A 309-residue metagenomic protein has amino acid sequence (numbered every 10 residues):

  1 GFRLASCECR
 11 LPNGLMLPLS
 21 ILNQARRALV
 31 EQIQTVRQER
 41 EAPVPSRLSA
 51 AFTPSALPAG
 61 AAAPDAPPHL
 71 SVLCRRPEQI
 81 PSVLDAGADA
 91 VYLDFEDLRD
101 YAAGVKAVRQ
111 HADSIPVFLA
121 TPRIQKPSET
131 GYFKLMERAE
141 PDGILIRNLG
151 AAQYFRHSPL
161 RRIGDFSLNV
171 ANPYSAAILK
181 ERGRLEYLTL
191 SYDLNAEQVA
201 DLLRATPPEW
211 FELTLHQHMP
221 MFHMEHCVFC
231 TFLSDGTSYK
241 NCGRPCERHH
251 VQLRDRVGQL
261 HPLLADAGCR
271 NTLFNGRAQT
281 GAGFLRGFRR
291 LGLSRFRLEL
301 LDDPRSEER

Functional and structural regions predicted by a protein language model:
G1-E307: Active-site pocket-lining/capping segments in soluble small-molecule metabolic enzymes
